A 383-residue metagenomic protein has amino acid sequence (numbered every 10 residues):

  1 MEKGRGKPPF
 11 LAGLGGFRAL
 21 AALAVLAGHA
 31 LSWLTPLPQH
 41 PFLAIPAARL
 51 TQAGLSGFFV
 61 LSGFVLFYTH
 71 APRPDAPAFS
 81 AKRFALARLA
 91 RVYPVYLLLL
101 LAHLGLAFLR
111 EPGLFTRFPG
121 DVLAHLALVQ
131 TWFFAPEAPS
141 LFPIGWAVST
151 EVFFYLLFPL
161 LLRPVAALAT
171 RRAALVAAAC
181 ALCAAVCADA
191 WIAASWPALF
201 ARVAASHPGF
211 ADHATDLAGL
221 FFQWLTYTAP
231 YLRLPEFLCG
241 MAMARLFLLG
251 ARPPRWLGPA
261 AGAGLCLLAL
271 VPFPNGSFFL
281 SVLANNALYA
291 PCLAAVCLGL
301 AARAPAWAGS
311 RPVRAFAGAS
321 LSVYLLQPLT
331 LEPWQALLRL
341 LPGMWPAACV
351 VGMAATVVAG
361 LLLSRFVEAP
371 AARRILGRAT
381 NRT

Functional and structural regions predicted by a protein language model:
E2-L14, L20-L23, A27-T51, F67-F79 (+3 more regions): Alpha-helical transmembrane segments in multi-pass integral membrane proteins
L11-G15, A173-V176: Alpha-helical transmembrane segments and their helix-start/interface "positive-inside/aromatic belt" motifs in integral
F17-A22, V60-S62, V92-L97, V148-R163 (+2 more regions): Conserved beta-strand->loop/alpha-helix structural units within folded catalytic cores of enzymes with alpha/beta
A24, G57-F59, V65, A102 (+3 more regions): Hydrophobic residues within membrane-embedded alpha-helical segments of Major Facilitator Superfamily
A47, A81-L86, V92-T150, A184-P230 (+1 more regions): Membrane-interface helix-loop-helix regions
R88, V92-L100, V152, L156 (+6 more regions): Alpha-helical transmembrane spans of integral membrane proteins, capturing the lipid-embedded, hydrophobic core of TM
A174-A185, G258-C266: Central hydrophobic cores of alpha-helical transmembrane segments in multi-pass integral membrane proteins
